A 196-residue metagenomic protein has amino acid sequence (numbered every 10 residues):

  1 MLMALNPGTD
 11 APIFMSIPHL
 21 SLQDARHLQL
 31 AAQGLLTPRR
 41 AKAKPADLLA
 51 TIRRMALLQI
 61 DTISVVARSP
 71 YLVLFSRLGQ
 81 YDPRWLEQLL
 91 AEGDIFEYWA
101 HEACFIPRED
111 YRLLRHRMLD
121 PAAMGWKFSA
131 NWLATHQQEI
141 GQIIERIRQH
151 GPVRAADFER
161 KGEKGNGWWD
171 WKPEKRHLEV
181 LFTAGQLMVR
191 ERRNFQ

Functional and structural regions predicted by a protein language model:
A4-P7, P12-Q196: Long, low-complexity intrinsically disordered regions
